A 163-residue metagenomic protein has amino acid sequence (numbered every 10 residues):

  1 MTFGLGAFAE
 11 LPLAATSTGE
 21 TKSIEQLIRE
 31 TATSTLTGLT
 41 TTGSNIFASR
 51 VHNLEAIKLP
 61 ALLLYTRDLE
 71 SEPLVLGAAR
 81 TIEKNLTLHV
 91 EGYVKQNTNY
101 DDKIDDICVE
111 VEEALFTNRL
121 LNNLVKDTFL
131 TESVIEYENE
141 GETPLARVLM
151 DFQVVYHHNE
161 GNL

Functional and structural regions predicted by a protein language model:
M1-E55, R67-L163: Charged, amphipathic alpha-helical segments and their flanking helix caps
P60-L64: A short glycine-rich, His/Asp/Glu-containing loop-to-beta-strand
